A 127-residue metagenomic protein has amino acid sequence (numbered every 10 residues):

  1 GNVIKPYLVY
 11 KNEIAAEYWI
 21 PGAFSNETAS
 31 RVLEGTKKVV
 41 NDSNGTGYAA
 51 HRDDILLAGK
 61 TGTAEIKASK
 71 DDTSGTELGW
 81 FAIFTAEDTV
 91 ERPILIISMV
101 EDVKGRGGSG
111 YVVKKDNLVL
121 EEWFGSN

Functional and structural regions predicted by a protein language model:
G1-P21, V40-N127: Active-site beta-strand/loop architecture of penicillin-binding DD-peptidases
